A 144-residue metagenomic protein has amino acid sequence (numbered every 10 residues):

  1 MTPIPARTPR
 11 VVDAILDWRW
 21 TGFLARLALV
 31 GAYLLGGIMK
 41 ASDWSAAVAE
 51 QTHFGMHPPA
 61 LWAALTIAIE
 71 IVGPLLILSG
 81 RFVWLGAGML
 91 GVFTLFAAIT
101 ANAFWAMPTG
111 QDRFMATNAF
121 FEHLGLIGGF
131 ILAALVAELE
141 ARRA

Functional and structural regions predicted by a protein language model:
M1-S42, A60-V72, L78-A144: Extended, low-polarity transmembrane helix blocks
W44-H57: Short juxtamembrane and helix-loop transition motifs at transmembrane-helix boundaries in membrane proteins
